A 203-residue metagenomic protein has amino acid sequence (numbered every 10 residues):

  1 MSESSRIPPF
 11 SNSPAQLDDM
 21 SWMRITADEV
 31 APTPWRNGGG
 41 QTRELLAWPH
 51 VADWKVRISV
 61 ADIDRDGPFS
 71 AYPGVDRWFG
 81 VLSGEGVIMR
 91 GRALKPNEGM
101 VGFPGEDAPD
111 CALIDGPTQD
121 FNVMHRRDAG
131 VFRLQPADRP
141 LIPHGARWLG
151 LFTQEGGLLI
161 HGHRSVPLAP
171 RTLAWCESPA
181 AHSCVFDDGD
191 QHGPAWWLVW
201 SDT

Functional and structural regions predicted by a protein language model:
S2-T203: Jelly-roll (double-stranded beta-helix
